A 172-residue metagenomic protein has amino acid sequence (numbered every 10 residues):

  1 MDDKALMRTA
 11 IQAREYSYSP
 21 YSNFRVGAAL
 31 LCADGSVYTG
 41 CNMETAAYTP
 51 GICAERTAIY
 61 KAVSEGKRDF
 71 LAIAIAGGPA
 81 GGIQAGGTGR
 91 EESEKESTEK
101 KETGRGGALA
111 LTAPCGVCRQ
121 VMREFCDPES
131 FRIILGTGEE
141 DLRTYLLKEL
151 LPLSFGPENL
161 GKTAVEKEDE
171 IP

Functional and structural regions predicted by a protein language model:
D2-S19, K67-P172: C-terminal binding/interaction regions
Y21-N23: Short solvent-exposed loop/turn micro-motifs enriched in small/polar/acidic residues
R25-C32: Short beta-strand scaffold segments in enzyme catalytic cores
N42-R56: Compact, glycine-rich, soluble single-domain proteins
K61-K67: Alpha-helix C-terminal capping segments
